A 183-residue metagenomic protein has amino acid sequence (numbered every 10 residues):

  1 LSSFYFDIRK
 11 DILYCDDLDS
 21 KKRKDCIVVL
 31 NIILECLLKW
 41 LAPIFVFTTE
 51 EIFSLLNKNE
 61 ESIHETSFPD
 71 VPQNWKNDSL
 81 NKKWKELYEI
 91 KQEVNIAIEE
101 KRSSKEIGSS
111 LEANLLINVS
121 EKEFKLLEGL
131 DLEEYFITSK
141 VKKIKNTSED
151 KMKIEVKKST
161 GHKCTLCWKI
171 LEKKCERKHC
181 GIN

Functional and structural regions predicted by a protein language model:
S3-I8, I170: K/E-rich alpha-helical interaction surfaces of small helical-bundle regulatory domains
D7-A97, S104-V119, K142, E149-I154: Acidic, turn-prone loop/beta-hairpin segments
N74-K76, L126-G129, W168: Short conserved micro-motifs at the rims of enzyme active sites and ligand-binding pockets
E112-T138: Extended, charged helical/alpha-beta scaffold domains that provide interaction surfaces
G129-T165: C-terminal edge-of-domain segments
C164-C167, R177-N183: Short cysteine-rich clusters marking metal-coordination/redox-active sites
K173-K174: Short, non-ligating residues that shape and space the ligands of small metal-coordination modules and catalytic
